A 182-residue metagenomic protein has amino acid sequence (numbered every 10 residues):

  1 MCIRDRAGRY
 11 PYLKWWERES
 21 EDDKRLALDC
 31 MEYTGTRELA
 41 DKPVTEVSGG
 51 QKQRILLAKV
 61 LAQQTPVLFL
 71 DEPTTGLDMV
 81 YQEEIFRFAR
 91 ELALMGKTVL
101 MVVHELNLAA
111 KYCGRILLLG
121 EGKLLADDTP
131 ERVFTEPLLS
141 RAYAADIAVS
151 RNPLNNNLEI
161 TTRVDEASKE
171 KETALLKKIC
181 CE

Functional and structural regions predicted by a protein language model:
R6, E21-L39, Q64: Conserved ABC ATPase "signature" region
E17, P43-V47, Q51: Conserved ABC ATPase signature
L68-D71: Catalytic Walker B motif of ABC-type/P-loop ATPase nucleotide-binding domains
V103-H104: H-loop/switch region of ABC-family ATPase nucleotide-binding domains
A109-K111: A short, surface-exposed alpha-helical micro-motif characterized by mixed small hydrophobic and charged/polar residues
E136, S140-E182: ABC ATPase nucleotide-binding domains
